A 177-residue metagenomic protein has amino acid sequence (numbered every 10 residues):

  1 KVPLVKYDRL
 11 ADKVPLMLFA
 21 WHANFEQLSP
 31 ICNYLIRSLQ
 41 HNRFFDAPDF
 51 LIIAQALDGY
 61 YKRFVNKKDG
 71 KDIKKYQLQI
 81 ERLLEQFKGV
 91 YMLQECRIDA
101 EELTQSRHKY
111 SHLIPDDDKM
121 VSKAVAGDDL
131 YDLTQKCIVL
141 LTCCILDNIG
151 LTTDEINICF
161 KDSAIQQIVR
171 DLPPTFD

Functional and structural regions predicted by a protein language model:
V2-D177: Amphipathic, oligomerization/interface secondary-structure segments
